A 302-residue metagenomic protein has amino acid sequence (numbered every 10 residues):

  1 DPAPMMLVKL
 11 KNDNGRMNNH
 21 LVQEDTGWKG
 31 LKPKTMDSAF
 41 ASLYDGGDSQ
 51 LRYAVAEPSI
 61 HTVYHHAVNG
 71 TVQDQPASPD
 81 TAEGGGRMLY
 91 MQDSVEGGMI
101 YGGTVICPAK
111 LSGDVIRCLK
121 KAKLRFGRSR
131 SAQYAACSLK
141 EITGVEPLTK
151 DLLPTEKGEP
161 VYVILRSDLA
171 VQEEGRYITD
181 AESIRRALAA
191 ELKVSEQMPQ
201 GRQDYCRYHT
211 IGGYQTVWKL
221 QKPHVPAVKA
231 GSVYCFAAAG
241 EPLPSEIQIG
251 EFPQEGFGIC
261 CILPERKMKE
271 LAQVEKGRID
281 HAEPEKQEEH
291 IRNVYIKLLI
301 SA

Functional and structural regions predicted by a protein language model:
D1-A302: Conserved active-site/ligand-binding neighborhood in enzyme cores
